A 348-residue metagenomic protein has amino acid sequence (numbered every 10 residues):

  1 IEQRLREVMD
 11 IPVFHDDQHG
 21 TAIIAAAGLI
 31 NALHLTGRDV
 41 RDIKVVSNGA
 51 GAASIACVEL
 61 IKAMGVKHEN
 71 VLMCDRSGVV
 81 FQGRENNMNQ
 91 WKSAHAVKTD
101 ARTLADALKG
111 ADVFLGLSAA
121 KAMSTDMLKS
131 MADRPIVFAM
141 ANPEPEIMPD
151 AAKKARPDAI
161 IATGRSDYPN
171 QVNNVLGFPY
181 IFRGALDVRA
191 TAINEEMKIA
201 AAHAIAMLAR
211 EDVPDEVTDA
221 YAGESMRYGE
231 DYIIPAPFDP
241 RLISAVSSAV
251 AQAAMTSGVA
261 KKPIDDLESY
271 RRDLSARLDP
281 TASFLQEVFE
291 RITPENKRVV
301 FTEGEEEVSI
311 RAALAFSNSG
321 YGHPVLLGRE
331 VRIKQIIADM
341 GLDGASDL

Functional and structural regions predicted by a protein language model:
I1, L5-M9, G78-Q82, F238 (+2 more regions): Terminal amphipathic helices with adjacent charged low-complexity linkers/tails
I1-D10, F14-G20, V80-T99, K198 (+5 more regions): A cross-family phosphate/adenosyl-ligand binding-site feature
R6-E7, T36-V40, M64-G65, A105-L108 (+8 more regions): Solvent-exposed alpha-helices and their adjacent loops that cap or buttress functional pockets in soluble metabolic
I11-G20, I30-R38, D42, A139-S247 (+1 more regions): Adenosine-phosphate binding glycine-rich loop
H15-H19, I23-A119, I310, H323-G344: Glycine-rich phosphate/diphosphate-binding loop of Rossmann-like nucleotide-binding domains
A101, A105-P157, R189: Long hydrophobic segments that form regular secondary structure
P263-R291: Long, charged amphipathic helices and adjacent flexible linkers at domain junctions
E295-S309: Short, glycine-rich nucleotide/cofactor-binding loops
